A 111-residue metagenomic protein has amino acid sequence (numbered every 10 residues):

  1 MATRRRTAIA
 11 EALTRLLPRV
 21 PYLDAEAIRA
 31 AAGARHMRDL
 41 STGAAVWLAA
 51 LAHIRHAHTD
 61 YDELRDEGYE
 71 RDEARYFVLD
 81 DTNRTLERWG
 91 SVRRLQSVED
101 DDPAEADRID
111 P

Functional and structural regions predicted by a protein language model:
M1-P111: Structure-specific DNA junction-binding interface
